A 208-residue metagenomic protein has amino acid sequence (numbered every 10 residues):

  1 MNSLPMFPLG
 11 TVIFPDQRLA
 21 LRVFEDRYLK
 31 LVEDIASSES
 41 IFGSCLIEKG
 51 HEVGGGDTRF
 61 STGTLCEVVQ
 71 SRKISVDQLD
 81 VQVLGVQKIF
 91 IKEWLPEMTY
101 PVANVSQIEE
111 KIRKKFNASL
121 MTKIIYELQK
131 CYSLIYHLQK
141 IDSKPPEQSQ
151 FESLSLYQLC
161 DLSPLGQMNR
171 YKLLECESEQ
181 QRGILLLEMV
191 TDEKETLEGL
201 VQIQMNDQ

Functional and structural regions predicted by a protein language model:
M1-Q208: N-terminal low-complexity, acidic/polar interaction/targeting segments
